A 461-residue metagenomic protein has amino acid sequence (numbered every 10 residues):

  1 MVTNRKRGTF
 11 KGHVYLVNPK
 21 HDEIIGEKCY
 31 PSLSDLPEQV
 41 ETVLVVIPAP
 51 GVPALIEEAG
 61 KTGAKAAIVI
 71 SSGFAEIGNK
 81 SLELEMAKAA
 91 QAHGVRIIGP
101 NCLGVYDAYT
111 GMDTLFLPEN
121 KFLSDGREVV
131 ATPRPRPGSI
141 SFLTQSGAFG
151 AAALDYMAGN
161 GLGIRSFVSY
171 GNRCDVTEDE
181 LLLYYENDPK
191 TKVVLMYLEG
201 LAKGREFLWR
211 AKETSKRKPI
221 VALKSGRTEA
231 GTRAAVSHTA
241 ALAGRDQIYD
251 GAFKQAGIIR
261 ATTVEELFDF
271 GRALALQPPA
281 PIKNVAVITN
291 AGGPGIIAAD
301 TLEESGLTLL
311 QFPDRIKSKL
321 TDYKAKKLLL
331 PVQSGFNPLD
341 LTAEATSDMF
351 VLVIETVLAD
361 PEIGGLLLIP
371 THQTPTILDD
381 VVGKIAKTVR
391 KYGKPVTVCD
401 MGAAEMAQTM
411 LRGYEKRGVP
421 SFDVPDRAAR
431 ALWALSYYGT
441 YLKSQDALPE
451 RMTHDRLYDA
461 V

Functional and structural regions predicted by a protein language model:
M1-V461: Catalytic-core regions of core metabolic enzymes, especially those transforming organic acids/acyl-group intermediates
